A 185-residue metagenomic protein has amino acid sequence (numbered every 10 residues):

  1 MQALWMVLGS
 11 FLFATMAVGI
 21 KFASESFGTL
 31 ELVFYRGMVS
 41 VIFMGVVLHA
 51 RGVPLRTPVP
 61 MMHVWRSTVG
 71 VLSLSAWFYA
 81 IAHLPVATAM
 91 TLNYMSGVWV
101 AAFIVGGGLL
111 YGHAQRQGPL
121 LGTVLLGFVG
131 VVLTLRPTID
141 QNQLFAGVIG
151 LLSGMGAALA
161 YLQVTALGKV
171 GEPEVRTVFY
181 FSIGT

Functional and structural regions predicted by a protein language model:
M1-G9, V53-F78, F145-S153: Loop-to-transmembrane-helix transition segments
S10-T15, G45, S67-S75, G97-A102 (+2 more regions): Hydrophobic/small/kink-forming positions within alpha-helical transmembrane segments of polytopic membrane proteins
E31-F34, M38, F78-G112: Specific alpha-helical transmembrane segments that line the substrate/conduction pathway and gating interfaces
V41-V59, F128-Q141, T185: Membrane-interface helix-cap regions at the ends of transmembrane helices in multi-pass membrane proteins
M44, T138-T185: Transmembrane alpha-helical segments that form core, pore/gating elements of small-molecule transporters/exporters
M44-P60, V100-Q115, L159-G171: C-terminal ends of transmembrane helices
I81-T88, R136-L144: Membrane-interface helix caps and helix-loop-helix hairpins in membrane proteins
A102-V105, R116-R136: Hydrophobic transmembrane alpha-helices of multi-pass small-molecule transport proteins
